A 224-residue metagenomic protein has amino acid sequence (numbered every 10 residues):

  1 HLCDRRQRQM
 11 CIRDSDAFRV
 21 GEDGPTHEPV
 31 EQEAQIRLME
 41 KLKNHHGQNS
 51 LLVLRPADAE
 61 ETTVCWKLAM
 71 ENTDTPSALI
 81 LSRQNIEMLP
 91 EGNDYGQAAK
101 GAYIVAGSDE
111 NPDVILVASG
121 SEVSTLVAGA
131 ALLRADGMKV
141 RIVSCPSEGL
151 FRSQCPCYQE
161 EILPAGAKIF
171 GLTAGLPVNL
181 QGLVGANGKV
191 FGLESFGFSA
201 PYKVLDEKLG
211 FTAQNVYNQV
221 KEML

Functional and structural regions predicted by a protein language model:
H1-I12: Single conserved hydrophobic/aromatic residue that forms the stacking wall/gate of nucleotide- or nucleobase-binding
A17-L38, L42-L52, T62, M70-L224: Thiamine diphosphate
A57: TRNA-recognition modules of translation machinery and tRNA-sensing kinases, especially anticodon-binding
